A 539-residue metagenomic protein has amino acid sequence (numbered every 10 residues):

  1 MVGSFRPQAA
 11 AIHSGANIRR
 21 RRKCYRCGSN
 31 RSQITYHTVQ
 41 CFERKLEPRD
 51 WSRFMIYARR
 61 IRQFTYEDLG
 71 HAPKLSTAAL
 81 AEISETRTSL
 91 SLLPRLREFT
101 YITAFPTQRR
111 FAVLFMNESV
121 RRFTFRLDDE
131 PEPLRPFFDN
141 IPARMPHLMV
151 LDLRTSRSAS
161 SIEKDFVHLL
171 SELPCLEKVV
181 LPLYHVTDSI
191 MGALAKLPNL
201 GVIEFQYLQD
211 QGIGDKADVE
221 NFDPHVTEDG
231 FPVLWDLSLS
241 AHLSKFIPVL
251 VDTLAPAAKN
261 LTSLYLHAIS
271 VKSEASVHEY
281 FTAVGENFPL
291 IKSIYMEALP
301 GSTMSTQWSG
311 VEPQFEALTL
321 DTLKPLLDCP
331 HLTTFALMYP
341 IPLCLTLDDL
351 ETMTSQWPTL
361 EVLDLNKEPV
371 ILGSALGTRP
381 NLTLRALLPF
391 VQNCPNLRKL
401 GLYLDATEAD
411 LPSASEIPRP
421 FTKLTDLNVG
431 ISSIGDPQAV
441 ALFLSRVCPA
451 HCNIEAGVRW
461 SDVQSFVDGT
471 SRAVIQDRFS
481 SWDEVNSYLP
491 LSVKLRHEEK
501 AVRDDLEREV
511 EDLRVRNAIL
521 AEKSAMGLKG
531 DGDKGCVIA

Functional and structural regions predicted by a protein language model:
M1-G214, G230-S238, A268, L397 (+6 more regions): N-terminal adaptor/linker regions at the entrance to substrate-recognition repeat cores in CRL/SCF substrate receptors
Y25, R44-R53, A72-S89, T103-V113 (+11 more regions): Leucine-rich repeat
I34-V39, L237, Q307-G310, M338-L347: Short, mixed-charge, low-aromatic patches
V39-F42, P313, H331-L332: A generic structural signal for ordered alpha-helices
L127, P133-L134, I141-P146, Y280-T306: Eukaryotic alpha-helical scaffold "rod" segments
G192-A195, L208-Q211, D229-V233, S244 (+4 more regions): Leucine-rich solenoid repeat modules
A241: Short beta-strand/turn micro-motifs composed of small residues that flank or help shape donor/cofactor-binding pockets
